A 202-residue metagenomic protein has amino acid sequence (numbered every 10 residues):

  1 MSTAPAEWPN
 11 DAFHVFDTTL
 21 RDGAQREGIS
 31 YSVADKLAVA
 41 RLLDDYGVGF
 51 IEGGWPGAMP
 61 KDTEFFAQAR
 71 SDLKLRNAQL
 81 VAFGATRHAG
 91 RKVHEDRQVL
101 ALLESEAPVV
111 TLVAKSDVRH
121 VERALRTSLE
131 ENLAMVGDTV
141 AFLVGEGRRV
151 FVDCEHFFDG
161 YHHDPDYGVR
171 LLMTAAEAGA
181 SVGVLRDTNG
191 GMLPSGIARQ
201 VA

Functional and structural regions predicted by a protein language model:
M1-D11: Conserved oxyanion/phosphate-binding beta-strand-loop segments in alpha/beta enzyme cores
A4, G53-G54, A82-G84: N-terminal start-of-chain detector that recognizes signal peptides and the immediate post-cleavage beginning
N10-V15, D22-I51, A58, F66-L75 (+1 more regions): Alpha/beta enzyme core
L75-F83: A glycine-rich helix N-cap at a beta->alpha junction
